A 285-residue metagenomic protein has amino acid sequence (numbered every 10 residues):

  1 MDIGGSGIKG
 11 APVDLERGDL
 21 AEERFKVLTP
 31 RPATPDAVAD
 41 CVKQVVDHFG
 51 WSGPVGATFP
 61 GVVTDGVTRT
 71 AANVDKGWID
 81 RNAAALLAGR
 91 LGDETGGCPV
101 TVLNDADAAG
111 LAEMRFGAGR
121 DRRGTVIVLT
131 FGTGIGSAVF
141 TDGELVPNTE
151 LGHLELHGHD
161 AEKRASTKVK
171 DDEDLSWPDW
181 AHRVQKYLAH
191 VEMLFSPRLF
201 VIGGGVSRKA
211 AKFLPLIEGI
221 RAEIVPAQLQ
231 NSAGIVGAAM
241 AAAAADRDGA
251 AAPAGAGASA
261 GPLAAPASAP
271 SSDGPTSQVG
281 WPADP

Functional and structural regions predicted by a protein language model:
M1-V55, V63-R69, L87-V100, A112-V128 (+1 more regions): ATP-binding/phosphotransfer module of carbohydrate and carboxylate kinases, centering on a glycine-rich
S6-G7, A108, T133-G134: Conserved A3 ("GATE") glycine/threonine-rich loop of ANL adenylate-forming enzymes
F59: Glycine-rich nucleotide/cofactor/substrate-binding loop typically near the N-terminus or early in the first domain
T68-D80: A charged helix-plus-loop insertion that forms the helical arch/lid used to bind and gate nucleic-acid substrates
N73-D75, N104, N231: Asparagine-centered polar/low-complexity signal
V102-A108: Short loop/edge segments at beta-strand edges and connector loops that shape dinucleotide/nucleotide cofactor-binding
D105, G132, A238: Active-site glycine-centered loops adjacent to acidic/histidine catalytic or metal-binding residues that shape
